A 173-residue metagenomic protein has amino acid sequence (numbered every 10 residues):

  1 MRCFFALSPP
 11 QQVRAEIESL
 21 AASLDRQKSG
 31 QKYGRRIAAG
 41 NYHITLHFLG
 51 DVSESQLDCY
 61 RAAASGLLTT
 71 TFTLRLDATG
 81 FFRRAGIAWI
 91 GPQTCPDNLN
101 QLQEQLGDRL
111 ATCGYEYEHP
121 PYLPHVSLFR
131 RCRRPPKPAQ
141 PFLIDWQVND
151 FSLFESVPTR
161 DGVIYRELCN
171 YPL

Functional and structural regions predicted by a protein language model:
M1-L173: Histidine-dependent nucleotide/RNA phosphoesterase domain, centered on the 2H-phosphoesterase fold with its duplicated
